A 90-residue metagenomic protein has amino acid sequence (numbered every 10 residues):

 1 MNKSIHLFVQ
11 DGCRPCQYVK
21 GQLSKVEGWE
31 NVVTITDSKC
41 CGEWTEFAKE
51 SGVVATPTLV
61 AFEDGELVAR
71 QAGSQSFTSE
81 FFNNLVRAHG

Functional and structural regions predicted by a protein language model:
M1-W29: Local sequence-structure signature of Cys/Sec-based thiol-disulfide redox active-site neighborhoods
F8-Q10, G28-W44: Thiol-based oxidoreductase modules, predominantly thioredoxin-like and allied folds used for disulfide exchange
R14, V54, V68: Nucleotide phosphate-binding site architecture
R14-P15, G42, F77: Short alpha-helical
K20-Q22, W44-F47: A generic local structural motif
F47-E50, N84-L85: CheY-like receiver
K49-V60: Structural micro-motif
V60-G90: Non-catalytic, surface beta->alpha helical segment in thiol-disulfide oxidoreductase systems
